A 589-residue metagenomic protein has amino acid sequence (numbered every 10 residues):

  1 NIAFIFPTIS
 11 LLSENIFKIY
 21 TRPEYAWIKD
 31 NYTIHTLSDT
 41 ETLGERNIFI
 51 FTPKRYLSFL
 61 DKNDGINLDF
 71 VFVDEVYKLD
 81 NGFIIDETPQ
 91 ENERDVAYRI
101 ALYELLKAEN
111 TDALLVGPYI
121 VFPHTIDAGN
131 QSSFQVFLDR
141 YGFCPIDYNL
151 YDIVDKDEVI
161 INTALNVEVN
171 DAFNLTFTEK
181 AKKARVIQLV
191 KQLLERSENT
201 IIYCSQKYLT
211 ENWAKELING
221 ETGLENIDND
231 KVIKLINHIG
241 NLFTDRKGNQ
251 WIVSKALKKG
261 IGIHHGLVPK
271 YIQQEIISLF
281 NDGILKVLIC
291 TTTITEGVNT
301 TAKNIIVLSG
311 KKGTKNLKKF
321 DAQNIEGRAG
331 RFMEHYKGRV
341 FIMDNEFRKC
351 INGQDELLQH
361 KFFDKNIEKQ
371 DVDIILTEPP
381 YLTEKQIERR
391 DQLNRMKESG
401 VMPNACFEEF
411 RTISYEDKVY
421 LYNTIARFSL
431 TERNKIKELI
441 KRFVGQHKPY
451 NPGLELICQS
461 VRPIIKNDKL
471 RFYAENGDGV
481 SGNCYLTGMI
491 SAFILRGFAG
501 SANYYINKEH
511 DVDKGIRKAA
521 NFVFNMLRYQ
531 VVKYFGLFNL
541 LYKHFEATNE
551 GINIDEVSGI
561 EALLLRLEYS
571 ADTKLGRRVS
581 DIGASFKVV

Functional and structural regions predicted by a protein language model:
N1-I48, S58-D61, I66, F143 (+9 more regions): Conserved C-terminal RecA-like helicase domain
P53, D74-V76, S309: Walker B catalytic acidic pair
K62-A108: SF2 helicase catalytic motif II
N67-F72, V287-K311, G338-M343: A short beta-strand element within the Helicase C-terminal
L106-L114, K311-Q359: Conserved segment of the helicase C-terminal RecA-like domain
E109-L217, G262: Conserved interdomain linker/interface between the two RecA-like ATPase lobes of SF2 helicase motors
K349-M402: Long, hydrophobic alpha-helical segments
T383-V589: C-terminal accessory/interaction regions of large nucleic acid-associated machines
